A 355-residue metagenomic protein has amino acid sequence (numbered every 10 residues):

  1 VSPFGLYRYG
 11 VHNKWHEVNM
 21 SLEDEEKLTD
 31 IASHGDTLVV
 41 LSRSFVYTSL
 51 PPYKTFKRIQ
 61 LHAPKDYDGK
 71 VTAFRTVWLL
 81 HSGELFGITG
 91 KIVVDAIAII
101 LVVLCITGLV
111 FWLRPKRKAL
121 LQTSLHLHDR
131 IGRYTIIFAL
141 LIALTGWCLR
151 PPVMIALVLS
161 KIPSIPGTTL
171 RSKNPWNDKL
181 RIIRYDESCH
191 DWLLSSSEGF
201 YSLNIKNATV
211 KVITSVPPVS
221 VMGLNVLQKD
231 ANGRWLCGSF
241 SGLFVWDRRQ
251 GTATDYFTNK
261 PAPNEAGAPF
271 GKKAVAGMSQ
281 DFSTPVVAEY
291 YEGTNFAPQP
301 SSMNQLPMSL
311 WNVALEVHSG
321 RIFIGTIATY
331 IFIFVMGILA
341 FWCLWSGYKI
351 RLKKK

Functional and structural regions predicted by a protein language model:
V1, T168-E198: Beta-strand-rich domains and repeat architectures in extracellular enzymes and scaffolds, especially beta-propellers
G10-K14, L50-K54, N204-A208, D247-G251: Short loop/turn segments that connect beta-strands within beta-propeller blades
H16-L22, T55-K70, K211-P217, T254-A262 (+1 more regions): Beta-propeller fold detector
S21-T107: Hydrophobic alpha-helical segments
E25-D36, F74, R171-Y185, V219-N232 (+1 more regions): Repeated scaffold domains used in trafficking and secretory/extracellular systems, primarily beta-propellers
L38-W78, L236, F244, D281-V313: Extended, hydrophilic extramembrane loops/domains of integral membrane proteins
I88-L144, L149-P151, I327-K355: Juxtamembrane interface at the cytosolic side of transmembrane helices
R150-W176: Alpha-helical transmembrane signal-anchor/signal-peptide segments
